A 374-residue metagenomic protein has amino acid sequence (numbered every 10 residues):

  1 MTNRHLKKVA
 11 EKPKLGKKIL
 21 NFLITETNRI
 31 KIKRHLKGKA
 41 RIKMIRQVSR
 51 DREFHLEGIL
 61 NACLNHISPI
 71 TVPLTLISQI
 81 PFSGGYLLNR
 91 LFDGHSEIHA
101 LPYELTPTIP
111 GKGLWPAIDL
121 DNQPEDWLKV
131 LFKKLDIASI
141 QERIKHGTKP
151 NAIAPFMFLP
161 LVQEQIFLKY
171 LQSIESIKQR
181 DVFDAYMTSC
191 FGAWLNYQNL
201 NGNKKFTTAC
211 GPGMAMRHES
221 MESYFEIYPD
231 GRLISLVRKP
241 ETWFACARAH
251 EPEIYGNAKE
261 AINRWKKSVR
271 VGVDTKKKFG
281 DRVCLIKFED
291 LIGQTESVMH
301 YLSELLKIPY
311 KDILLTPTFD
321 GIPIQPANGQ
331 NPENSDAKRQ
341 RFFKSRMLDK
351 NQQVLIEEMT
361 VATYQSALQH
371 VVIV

Functional and structural regions predicted by a protein language model:
N3-T75, E251, V273-K277, E304-V374: PAPS-dependent sulfotransferases, especially Golgi type II membrane carbohydrate sulfotransferases
L64-N65, T71, D93, F132-K134 (+6 more regions): Anion-recognition interface
S78-Q79: The Walker A (P-loop) glycine that initiates the GxxxxGKT/S ATP-binding motif of P-loop NTPases
G85-I98: A conserved segment at the C-terminal end of the G1
H99-P102, C284: Conserved catalytic segments around the Walker B and adjacent sensor/switch elements of P-loop NTPase domains
L101-E104, D312-L314: Catalytic beta-strand/loop signature of glycosyltransferases that borders the donor
E104-G211: PAPS-dependent sulfation machinery
L168-L314, A327-S335: PAPS-dependent sulfotransferase catalytic domain
